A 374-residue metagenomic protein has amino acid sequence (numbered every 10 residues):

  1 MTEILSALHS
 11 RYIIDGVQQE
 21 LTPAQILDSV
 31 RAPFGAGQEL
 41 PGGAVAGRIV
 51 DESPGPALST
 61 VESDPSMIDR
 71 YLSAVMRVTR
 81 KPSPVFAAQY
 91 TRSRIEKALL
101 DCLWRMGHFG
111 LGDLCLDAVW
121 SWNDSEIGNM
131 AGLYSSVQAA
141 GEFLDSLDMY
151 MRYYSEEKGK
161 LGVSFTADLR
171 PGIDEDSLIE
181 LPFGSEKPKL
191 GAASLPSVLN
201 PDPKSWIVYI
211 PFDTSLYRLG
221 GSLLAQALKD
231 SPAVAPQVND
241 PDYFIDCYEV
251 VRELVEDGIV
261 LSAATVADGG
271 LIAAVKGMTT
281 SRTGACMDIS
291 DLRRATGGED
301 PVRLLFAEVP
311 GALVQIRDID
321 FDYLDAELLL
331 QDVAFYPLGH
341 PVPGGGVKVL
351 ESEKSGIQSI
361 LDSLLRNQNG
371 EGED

Functional and structural regions predicted by a protein language model:
T2-S53, D168-G191, L199-N200, L216-L228 (+2 more regions): Acidic, Ser/Thr/Pro-rich beta/coil linker or hinge segments at domain junctions
T2-Y12, E20, V85-L161: A glycine-rich phosphate/pyrophosphate-binding beta-strand-loop-alpha-helix module
I4, A131-Y134, C286-I360: C-terminal structured "cap/appendage" subdomains that terminate the fold
S59-V85, L224-L228: N-terminal small/glycine-rich loop or linker at the start of catalytic domains across soluble metabolic enzymes
A74-F86, L116-I127, P232-P236, E256-L261 (+1 more regions): Glycine- and acidic
R105-L114, D145-E156, P241-Y243, G258-A267 (+2 more regions): Flexible, glycine/charged-enriched surface loops at secondary-structure junctions
D117-S215, H340: Glycine-rich anion-binding loops of enzyme active sites
P236-V309: Active-site-proximal betaalpha loop/short-helix elements that scaffold phosphoryl/nucleotidyl transfer chemistry
